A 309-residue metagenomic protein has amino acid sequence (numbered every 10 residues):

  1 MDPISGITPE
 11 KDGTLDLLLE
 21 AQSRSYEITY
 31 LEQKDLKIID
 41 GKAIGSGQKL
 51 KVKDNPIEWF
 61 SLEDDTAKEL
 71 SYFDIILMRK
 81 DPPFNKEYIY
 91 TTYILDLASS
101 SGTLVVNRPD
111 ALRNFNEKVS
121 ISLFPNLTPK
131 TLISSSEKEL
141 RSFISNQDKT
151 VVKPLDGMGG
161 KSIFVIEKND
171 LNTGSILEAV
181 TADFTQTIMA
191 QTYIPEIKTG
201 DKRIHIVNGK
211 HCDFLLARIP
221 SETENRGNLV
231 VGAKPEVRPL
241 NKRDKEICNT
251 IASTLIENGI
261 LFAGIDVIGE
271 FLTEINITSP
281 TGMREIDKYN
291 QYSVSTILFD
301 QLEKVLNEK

Functional and structural regions predicted by a protein language model:
D2, G6-P9, Y26, K37-A43 (+4 more regions): Charge-biased, low-complexity intrinsically disordered regions
P3, K80-P83, L155-G157, P280: Short glycine-rich anion-binding loops that position phosphate/pyrophosphate groups of nucleotides and phosphorylated
G6-I7, K11-I133: Conserved N-proximal alpha/beta basic substrate-recognition cap immediately N-terminal to, or forming the N-lobe
I7, P239-K309: ATP-dependent carboxylate activation and anion-phosphoryl transfer catalytic cores that bind Mg-ATP to form
Q22, S99, I144-S145, I256: Anion (oxyanion) recognition and catalysis
T29, V105-V106, V151, M189-Q191: Structural detector of well-ordered beta-strand residues that form the stable sheet scaffold of enzyme domains
P109-L112, R218-P220, I268-F271: Short glycine-enriched loops at secondary-structure junctions
E137-K138, S145-K149, G159-I247, L255: Phosphate-binding site of ATP-dependent enzymes
